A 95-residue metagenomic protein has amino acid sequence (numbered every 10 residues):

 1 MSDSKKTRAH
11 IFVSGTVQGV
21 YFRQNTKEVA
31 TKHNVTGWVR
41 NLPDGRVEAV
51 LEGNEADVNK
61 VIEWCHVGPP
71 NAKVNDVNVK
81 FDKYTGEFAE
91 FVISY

Functional and structural regions predicted by a protein language model:
M1-Y95: Intrinsically disordered, low-complexity, mixed-charge
